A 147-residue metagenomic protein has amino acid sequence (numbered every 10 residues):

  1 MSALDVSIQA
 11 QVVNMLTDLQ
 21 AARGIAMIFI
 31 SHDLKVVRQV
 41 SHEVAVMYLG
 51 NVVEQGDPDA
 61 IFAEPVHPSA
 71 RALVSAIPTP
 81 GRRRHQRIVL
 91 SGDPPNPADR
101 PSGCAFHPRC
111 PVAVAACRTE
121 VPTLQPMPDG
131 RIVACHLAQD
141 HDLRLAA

Functional and structural regions predicted by a protein language model:
A3-Q86: P-loop NTP-binding/switch modules centered on Walker-like glycine-rich loops
D57-A147: Short catalytic/signature loops enriched in Gly
